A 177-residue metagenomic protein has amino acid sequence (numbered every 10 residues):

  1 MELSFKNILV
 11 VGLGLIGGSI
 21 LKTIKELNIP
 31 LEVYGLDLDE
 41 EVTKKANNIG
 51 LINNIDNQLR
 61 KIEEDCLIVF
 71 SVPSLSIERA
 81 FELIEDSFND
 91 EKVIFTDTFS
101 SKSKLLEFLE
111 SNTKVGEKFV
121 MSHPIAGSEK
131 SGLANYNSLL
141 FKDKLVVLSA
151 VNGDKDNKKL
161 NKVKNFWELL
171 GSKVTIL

Functional and structural regions predicted by a protein language model:
M1-L59: NAD(P)+-binding Rossmann beta1-loop-alpha1 motif at the extreme N-terminus of oxidoreductases
K6-N7, E32, K92, K118 (+2 more regions): Residues at the starts of beta-strands that form the adenosine-phosphate
Y34, D56, V120, T175-L177: General small-molecule cofactor/ligand-binding pocket signal
L38, V72, T98: Short beta->alpha hinge that forms the Motif I/post-I loop of the SAM-binding pocket
E41-V42, S76, K102-L105: Conserved short alpha-helix immediately C-terminal to the canonical SAM/SAH-binding motif I of Rossmann-like
R60-I94: Rossmann-like NAD(P)-binding element
L83-A134: Rossmann-like NAD(P)(H) cofactor-binding subdomain of soluble oxidoreductases
F141-L177: Internal alpha-helical scaffold of NAD(P)-dependent oxidoreductase catalytic cores
